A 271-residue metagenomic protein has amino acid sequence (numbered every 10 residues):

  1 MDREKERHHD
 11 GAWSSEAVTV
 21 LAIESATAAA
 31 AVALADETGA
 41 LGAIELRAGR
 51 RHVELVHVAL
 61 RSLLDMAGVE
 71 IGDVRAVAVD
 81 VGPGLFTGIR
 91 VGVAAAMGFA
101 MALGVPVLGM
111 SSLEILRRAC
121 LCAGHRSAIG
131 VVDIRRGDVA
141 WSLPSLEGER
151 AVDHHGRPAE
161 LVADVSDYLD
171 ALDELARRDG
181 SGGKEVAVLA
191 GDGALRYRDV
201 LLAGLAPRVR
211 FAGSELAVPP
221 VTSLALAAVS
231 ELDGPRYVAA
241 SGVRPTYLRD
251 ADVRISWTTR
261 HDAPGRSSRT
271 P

Functional and structural regions predicted by a protein language model:
D2-P83, P271: N-terminal beta-alpha supersecondary unit
D2-R3, A12, E16, G39 (+5 more regions): Surface "functional belts" at beta-alpha junctions
R47-L55, F86, R90, A94 (+2 more regions): Residues at secondary-structure transition points
L63-A67, A102, C120, V221-L232: Stable alpha-helical structural segments in soluble proteins, enriched in small hydrophobic residues
D65-D73, A100-M110, R126, R236: Phosphate-handling active-site elements
D80-G109: DPxDG-like acidic metal-binding loop motif
S214-Y247: Glycine-rich phosphate-binding/hydrolytic loop that grips phosphoryl groups
